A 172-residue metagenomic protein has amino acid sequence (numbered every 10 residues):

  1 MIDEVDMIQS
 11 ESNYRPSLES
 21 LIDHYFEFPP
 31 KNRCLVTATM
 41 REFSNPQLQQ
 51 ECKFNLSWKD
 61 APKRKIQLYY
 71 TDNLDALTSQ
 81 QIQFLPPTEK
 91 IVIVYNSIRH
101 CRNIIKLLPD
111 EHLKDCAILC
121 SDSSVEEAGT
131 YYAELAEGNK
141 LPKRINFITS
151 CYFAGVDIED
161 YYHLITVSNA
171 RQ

Functional and structural regions predicted by a protein language model:
M1, K140-G155: Conserved two-lobed SF2 helicase motor
M1-F28: SF2 helicase catalytic motif II
M7-S10, R41, A154: Residues immediately C-terminal
F28-L35, P142-N146: Loop/turn-to-beta-strand initiation segments
N32, A38-L85: Interdomain hinge/linker at the junction between the two RecA-like core domains of SF2 helicases
Q81-P109: Conserved strand-helix element at the start of the C-terminal RecA-like helicase core
S97-I98, A117-Y132, T149-F153: Conserved helicase motor
S150-Q172: Conserved RecA-like helicase motor core of SF1/SF2 enzymes
